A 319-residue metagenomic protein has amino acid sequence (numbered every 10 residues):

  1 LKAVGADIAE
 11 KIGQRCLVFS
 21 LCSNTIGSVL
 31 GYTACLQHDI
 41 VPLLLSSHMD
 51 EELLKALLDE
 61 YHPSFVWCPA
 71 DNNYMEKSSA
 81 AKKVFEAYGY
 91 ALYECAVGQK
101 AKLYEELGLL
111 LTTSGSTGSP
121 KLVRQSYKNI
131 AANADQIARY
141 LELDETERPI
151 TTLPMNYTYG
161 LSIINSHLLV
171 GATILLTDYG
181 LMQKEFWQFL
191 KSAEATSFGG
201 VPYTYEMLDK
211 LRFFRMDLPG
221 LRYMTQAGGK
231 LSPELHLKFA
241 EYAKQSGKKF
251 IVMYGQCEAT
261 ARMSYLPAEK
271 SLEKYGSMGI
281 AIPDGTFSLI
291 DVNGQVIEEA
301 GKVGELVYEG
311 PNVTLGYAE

Functional and structural regions predicted by a protein language model:
L1-I12, S23-T25, E52-K55, Q125-K128: Conserved AMP-binding/adenylate-forming core of the ANL superfamily
V4, C22-S23, L43-L58, D71-N72 (+2 more regions): ATP-dependent adenylate-forming carboxylate-activation enzymes
D7-M49, T152: Conserved AMP-binding/adenylate-forming
Y90, E94-T112, S119, E142-R148: Conserved pre-ATP/AMP-binding loop-to-beta segment of ANL
L107-D135: Conserved AMP-binding A3 loop
A131-R148, T158-S197, I282-D284: Conserved AMP-binding/adenylation subdomain of ANL enzymes
A195-G200, D209-E273, T286: Gly/Ser/Thr-rich phosphate-binding loop
I280-D284, Q295-E319: Conserved ATP/PPi-binding loop(s) of AMP-dependent carboxylate-activating enzymes
